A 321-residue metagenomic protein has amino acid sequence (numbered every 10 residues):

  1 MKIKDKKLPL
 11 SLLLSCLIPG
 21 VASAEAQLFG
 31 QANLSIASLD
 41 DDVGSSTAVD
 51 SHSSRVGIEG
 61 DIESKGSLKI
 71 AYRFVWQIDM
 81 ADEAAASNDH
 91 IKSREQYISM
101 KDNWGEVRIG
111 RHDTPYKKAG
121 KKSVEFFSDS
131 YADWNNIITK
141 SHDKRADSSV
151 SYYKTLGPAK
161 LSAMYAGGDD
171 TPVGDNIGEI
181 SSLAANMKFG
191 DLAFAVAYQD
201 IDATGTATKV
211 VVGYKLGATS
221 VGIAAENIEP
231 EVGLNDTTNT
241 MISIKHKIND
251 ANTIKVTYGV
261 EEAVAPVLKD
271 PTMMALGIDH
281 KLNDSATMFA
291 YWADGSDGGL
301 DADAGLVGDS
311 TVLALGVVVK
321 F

Functional and structural regions predicted by a protein language model:
M1-F321: Outer-membrane beta-barrel proteins
